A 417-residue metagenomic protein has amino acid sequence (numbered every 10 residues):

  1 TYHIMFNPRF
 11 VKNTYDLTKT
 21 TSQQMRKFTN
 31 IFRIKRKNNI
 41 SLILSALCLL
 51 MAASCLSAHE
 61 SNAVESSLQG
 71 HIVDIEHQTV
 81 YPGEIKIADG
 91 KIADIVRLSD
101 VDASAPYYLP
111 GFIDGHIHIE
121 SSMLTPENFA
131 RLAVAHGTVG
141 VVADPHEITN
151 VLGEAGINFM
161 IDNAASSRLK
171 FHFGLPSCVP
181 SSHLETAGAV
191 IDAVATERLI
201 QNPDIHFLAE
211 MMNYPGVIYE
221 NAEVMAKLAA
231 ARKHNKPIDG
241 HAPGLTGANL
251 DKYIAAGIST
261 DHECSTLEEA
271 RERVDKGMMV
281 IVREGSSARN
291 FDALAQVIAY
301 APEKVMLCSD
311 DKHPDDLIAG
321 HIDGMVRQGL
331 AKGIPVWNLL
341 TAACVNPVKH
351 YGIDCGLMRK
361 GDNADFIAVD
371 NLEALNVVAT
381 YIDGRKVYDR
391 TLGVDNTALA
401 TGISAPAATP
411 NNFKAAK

Functional and structural regions predicted by a protein language model:
T1-K37: N-terminal secretory signal peptides that target proteins for export/translocation
T29-F32, N39, C55-G83, A88-K91 (+3 more regions): Active-site microenvironment of metallo-dependent hydrolases
I43-S54: Bacterial N-terminal signal peptides
V64-Q69, D89, D94-A143: Replace "His-x-His-based motif
G70, G90, A105, H116 (+8 more regions): Divalent metal-coordination and catalytic microenvironments
H118, H146-I148, P176-P180, M211-Y214 (+4 more regions): Active-site beta-loop-alpha junctions enriched in small/polar residues
E127-P237, A301: Divalent-metal coordination cores built from histidine and acidic residues
V190-E210, G216-I281, A288-L307, L317-K332 (+2 more regions): Histidine/acidic residue-rich metal-binding segments in metalloenzymes
